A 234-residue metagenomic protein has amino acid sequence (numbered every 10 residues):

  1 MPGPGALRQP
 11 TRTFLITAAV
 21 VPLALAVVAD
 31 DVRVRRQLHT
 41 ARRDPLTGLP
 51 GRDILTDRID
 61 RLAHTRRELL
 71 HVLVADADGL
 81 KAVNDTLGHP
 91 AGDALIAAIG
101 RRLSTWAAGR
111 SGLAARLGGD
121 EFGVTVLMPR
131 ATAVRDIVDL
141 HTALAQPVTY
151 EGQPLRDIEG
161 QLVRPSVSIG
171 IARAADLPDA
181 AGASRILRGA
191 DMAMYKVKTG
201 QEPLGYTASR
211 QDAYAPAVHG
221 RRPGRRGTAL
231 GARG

Functional and structural regions predicted by a protein language model:
P2-P45, R52-L62, V218-H219: Signal-transducing coiled-coil linker helices
H39-D57, A75-G88, A97: Conserved nucleotide-binding and Mg2+-coordinating catalytic segments in signaling enzymes
A41, D60-H71, A75, T86 (+3 more regions): Nucleotide second-messenger and two-component phosphorelay signaling modules
L55, I59, L95-I96, G100-L103 (+2 more regions): Heptad-repeat coiled-coil signal-transmission/dimerization helices
L80, I99, F122, I169: Hydrophobic framework residues that shape the active-site pocket of cyclic nucleotide turnover catalytic cores
G100-A133, A145-T149: Conserved helix-loop-beta segment at the catalytic/binding core of cyclic-nucleotide signaling proteins
E151-M192, L204-R210: A short glycine-enriched loop-to-beta-strand structural element that forms part of the catalytic core of nucleotide
A181-R233: Catalytic/regulatory signature loops of cyclic-dinucleotide turnover enzymes and related class III nucleotidyl cyclases
